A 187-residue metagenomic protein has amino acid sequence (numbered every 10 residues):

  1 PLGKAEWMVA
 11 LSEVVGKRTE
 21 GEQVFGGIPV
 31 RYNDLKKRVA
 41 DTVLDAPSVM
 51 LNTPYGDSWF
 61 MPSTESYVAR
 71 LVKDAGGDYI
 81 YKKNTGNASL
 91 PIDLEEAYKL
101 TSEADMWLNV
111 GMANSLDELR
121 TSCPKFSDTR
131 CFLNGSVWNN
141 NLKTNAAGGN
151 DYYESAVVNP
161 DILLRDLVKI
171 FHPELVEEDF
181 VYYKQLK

Functional and structural regions predicted by a protein language model:
P1-D57, T144-K187: Extracytoplasmic substrate-binding proteins
L2-E6, Y67, F132: Short, solvent-exposed loop/turn segments at the edges of secondary structure
G16, G76-G77, G135: Glycine-centered flexibility sites
G26, V30-S122: Flexible, glycine-rich surface segments
Y81-K83, N87-K187: C-terminal soluble interaction/assembly domains
